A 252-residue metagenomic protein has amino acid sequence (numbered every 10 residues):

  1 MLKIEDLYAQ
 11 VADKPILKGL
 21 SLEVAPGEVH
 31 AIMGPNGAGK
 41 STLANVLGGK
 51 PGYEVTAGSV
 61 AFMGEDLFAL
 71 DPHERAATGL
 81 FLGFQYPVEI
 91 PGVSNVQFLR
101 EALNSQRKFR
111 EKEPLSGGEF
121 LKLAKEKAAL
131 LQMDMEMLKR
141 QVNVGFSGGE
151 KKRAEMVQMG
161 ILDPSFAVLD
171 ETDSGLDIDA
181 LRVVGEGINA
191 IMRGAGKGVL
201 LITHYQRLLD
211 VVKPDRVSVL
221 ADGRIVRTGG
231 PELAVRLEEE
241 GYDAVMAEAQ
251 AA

Functional and structural regions predicted by a protein language model:
L2-I4, L17-G19: Conserved structural motif at the start of ABC-family nucleotide-binding domains
K14-P15, E74: Short coil-to-beta microelement around the adenine-binding A-loop and adjacent beta1/P-loop entry of ABC ATPase
M33-P35: The feature captures the beta-strand-to-loop junction immediately N-terminal to the Walker
S59-R75, N143: ABC ATPase NBD Q-loop/coupling interface
Q85-S165: ABC-family P-loop ATPase nucleotide-binding domains
V168-T172, D179: Walker B catalytic motif
R216, L220, R224-A247: Conserved beta-strand-loop-alpha-helix hinge in the C-terminal portion of ABC ATPase nucleotide-binding domains
